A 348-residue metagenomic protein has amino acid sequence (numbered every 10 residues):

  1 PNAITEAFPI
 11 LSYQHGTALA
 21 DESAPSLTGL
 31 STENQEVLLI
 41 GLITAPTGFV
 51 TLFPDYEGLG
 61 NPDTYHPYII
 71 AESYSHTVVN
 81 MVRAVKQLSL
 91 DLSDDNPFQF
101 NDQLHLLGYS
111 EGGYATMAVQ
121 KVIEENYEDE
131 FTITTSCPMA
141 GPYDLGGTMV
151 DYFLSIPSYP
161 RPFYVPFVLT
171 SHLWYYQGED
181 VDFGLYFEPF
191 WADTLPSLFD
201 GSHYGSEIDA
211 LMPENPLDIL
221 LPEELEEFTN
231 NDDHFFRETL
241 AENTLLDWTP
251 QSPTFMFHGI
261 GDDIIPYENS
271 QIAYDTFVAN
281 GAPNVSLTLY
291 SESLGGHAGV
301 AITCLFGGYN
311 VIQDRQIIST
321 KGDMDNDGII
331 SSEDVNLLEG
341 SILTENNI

Functional and structural regions predicted by a protein language model:
N2-P46, N61-P62: Short, surface-exposed "cap/lid" segments of acyl-processing enzymes
Y68-L92: Alpha/beta-hydrolase active-site loop
R83-Y159: Primarily recognizes the serine-hydrolase "nucleophile elbow" in alpha/beta-hydrolase and SGNH/GDSL folds
M139-D247: Accessory cap/linker subdomain of secreted extracellular hydrolases
L145, I260-P266: Acidic catalytic loop of the alpha/beta-hydrolase fold
V150, T229-D232, R237-E238, F255 (+3 more regions): C-terminal catalytic histidine-bearing segment of alpha/beta-hydrolase fold enzymes
P250, F255-D262: Short beta-strand/loop motif that positions the catalytic acidic residue of the alpha/beta-hydrolase fold
D327-I348: Alpha-helical segments with a strong preference for the paired helices of cellulosomal dockerin domains
